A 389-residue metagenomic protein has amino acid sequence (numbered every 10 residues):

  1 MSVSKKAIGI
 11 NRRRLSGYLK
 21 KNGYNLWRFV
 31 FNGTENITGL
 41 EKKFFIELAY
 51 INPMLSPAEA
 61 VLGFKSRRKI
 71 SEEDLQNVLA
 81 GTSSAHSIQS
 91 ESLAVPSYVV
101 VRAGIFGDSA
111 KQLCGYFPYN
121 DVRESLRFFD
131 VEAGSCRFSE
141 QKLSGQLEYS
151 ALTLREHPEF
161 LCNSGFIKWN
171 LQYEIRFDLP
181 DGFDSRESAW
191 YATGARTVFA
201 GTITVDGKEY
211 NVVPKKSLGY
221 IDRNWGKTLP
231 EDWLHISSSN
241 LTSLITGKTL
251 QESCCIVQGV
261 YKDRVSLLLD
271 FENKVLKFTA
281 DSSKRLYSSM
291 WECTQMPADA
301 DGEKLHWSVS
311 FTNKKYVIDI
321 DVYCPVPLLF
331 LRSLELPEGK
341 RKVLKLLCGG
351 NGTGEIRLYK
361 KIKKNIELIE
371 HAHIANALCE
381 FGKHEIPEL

Functional and structural regions predicted by a protein language model:
M1-L389: Structured soluble/peripheral alpha/beta segments that form catalytic or ligand/cofactor-binding pockets
